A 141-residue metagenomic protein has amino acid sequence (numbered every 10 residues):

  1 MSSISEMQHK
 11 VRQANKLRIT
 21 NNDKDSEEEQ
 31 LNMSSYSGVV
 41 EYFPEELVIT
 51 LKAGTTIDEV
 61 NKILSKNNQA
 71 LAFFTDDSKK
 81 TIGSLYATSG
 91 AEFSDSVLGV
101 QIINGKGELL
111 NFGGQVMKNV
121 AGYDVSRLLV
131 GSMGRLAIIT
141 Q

Functional and structural regions predicted by a protein language model:
M1-F73: Glycine-rich N-terminal segment of FAD-binding domains in flavoprotein oxidoreductases, spanning the beta-loop-helix
I57, N67-Q141: FAD-binding subdomain of flavoenzyme oxidoreductases
